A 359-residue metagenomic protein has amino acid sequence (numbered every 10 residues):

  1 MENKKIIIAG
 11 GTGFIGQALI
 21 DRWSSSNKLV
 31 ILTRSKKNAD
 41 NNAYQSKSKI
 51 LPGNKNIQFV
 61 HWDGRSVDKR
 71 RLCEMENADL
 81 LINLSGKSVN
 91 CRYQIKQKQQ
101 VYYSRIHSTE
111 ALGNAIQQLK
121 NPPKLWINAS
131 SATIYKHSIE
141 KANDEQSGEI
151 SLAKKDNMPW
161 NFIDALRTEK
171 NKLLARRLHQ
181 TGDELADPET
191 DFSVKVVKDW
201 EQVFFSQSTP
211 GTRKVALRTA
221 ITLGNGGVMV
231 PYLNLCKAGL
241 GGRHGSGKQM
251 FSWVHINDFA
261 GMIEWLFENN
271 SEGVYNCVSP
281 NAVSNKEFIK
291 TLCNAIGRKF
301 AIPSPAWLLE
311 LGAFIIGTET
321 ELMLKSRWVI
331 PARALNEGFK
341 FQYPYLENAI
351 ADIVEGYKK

Functional and structural regions predicted by a protein language model:
K5-S24: N-terminal Rossmann NAD(P)H-binding glycine-rich loop of SDR-like oxidoreductase domains
P52-S108: NAD(P)H-binding glycine-rich loop region in Rossmannoid oxidoreductase-like domains and their noncatalytic homologs
E110-T190: Conserved Rossmann-fold NAD(P)-dependent oxidoreductase catalytic core, especially the SDR/UDP-sugar
S130-S131, E201-N225: Conserved beta-loop-beta element that borders a ligand/cofactor-binding pocket
A186-S193, R218-G226, S246-V254: Glycine-rich "substrate-gating" loop/helix at the edge of Rossmann-like oxidoreductase active sites
L233-G241, K248-V283: Alpha-helical substrate-binding/gating segment
N269-I316, A351, Y357-K359: Mid/C-terminal beta-alpha module of Rossmann-like enzyme folds, strongest in SDR-family dehydrogenases/epimerases
E321-K359: C-terminal amphipathic/interface module of NAD(P)-dependent oxidoreductases and related NAD-binding regulators
